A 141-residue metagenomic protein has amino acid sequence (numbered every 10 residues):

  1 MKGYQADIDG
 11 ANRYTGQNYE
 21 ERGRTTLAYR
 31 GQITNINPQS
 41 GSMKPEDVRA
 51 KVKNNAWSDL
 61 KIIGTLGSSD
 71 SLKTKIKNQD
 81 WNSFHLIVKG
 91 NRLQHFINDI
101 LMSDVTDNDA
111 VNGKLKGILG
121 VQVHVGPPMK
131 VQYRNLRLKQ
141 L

Functional and structural regions predicted by a protein language model:
M1-L141: Carbohydrate-interacting regions of secretory-pathway proteins
